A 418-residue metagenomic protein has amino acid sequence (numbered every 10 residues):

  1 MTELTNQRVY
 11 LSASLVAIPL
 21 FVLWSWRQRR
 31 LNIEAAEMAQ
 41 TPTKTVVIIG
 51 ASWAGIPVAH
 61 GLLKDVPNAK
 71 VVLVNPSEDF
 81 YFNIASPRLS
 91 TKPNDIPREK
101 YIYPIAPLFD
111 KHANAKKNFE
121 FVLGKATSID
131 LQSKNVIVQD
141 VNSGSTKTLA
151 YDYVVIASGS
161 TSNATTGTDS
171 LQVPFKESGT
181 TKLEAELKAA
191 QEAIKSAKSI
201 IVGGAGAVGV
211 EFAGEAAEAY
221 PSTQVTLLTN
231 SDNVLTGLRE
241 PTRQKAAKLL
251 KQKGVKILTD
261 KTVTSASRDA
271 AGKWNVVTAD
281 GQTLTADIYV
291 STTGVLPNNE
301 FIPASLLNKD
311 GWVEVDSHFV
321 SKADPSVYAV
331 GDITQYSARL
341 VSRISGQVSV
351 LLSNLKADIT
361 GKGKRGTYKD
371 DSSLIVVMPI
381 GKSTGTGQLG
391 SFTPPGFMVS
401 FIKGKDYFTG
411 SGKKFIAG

Functional and structural regions predicted by a protein language model:
M1-L4: Short, low-complexity, Lys/Arg-enriched N-terminal segments of secretory-pathway carbohydrate enzymes
V9-T43, V47, K111-I201, V290: FAD-binding core/adjacent interface of flavoenzyme oxidoreductases
L31-E34, P42, L340-V341, G346-G418: C-terminal, flexible cofactor-proximal segment of oxidoreductases
L31-V122, G214-E240: Beta1-alpha1 glycine-rich phosphate/pyrophosphate-binding loop at the start of Rossmann-like nucleotide-binding domains
S52-G55, G206-V210, L352: Catalytic nucleophile loop
N68, A113-N135, S222-S317, G363-T367 (+1 more regions): A Rossmann-like FAD-binding core segment of flavoenzymes
G179-K198, T283-Q347, S353: FAD-site-proximal beta/loop scaffold in flavoenzymes
A193-T223: Rossmann-like NAD(P)H-binding beta-loop-alpha module
